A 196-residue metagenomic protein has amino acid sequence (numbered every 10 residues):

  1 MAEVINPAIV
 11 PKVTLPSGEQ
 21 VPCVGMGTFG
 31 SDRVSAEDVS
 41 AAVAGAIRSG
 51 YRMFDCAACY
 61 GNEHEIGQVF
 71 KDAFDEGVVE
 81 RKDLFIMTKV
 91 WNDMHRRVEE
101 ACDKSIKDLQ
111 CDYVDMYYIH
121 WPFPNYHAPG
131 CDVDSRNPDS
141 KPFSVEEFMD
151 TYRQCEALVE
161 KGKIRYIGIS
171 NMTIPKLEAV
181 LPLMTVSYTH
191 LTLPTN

Functional and structural regions predicted by a protein language model:
M1-L84, E99, D112, Q154-E160: N-terminal binding-site loop/beta-alpha segment at the start of enzyme catalytic domains that lines or forms
P22-V24, I86-T88, Y117-I119, I167-I169 (+1 more regions): Hydrophobic faces of well-ordered beta-strands that scaffold small-molecule active sites in alpha/beta enzyme cores
G30, A58-Y60, N92, F123 (+1 more regions): Active-site-proximal loop/turn and secondary-structure-junction residues that shape catalytic pockets, frequently
N62-H64, H95, I174-E178: Short, well-ordered alpha-helical microsegments
D72, L183, T192: Active-site catalytic microenvironments for nucleophilic, acid-base chemistry
E80-M94, M116-P122: A short, structured active-site edge motif that brings together acidic residues
E99-Y188: Glycine/proline-rich, positively charged, aromatic-decorated active-site loop/lid region on the catalytic face
T189-T195: Conserved small/polar residues in nucleotide/adenosyl-binding loops
